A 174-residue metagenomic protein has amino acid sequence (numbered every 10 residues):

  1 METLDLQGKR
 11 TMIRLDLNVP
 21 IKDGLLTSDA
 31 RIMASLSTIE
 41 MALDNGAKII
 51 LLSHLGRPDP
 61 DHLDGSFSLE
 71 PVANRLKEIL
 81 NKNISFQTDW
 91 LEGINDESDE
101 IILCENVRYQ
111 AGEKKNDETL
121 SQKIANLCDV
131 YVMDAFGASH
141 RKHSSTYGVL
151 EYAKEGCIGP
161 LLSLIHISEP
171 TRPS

Functional and structural regions predicted by a protein language model:
M1-S168: Active-site loop-to-helix "anion-binding N-cap" substructures in soluble metabolic enzymes
E169-S174: Short "domain-exit" segments at the C-terminal end of structured domains
